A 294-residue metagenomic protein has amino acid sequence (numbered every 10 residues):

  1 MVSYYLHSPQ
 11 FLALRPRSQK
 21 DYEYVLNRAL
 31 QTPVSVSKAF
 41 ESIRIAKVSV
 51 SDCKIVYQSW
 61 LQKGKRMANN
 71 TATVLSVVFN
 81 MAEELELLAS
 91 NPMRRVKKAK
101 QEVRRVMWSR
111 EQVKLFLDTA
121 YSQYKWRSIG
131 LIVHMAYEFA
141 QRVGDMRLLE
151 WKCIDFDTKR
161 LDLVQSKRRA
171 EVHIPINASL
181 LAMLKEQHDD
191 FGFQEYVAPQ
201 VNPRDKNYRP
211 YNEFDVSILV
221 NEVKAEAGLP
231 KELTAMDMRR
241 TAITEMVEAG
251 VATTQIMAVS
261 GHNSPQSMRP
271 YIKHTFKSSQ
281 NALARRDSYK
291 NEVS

Functional and structural regions predicted by a protein language model:
S3-Q62, V78: Basic/aromatic-enriched alpha-helical hairpins
N69-T71, E84, L88-V143, R147 (+3 more regions): Basic, Lys/Arg- and aromatic-enriched nucleic-acid-binding interface segment
M107, Q165-R169, S260-R285: Catalytic-site neighborhood detector that most strongly recognizes the C-terminal catalytic loop/helix of tyrosine
Q112, F139-Q141, L148-D189: Conserved tyrosine-mediated DNA breakage-rejoining catalytic core shared by Y-recombinases
D118-I129, F139, I174, D189-Y196 (+1 more regions): Short, basic (Lys/Arg/His-rich) helix/loop patches that form interaction surfaces in the mid-to-C-terminal regions
C153-R160, P230, V251-I272: Short, polar N-cap/turn motifs at the start of nucleic acid-interacting alpha helices
S166-E186, Q194-E222: C-terminal catalytic core of Y-nucleophile DNA break-rejoin enzymes
Q200-K206, R286-S294: C-terminal secondary-structure termini that scaffold catalytic or DNA-interacting sites
